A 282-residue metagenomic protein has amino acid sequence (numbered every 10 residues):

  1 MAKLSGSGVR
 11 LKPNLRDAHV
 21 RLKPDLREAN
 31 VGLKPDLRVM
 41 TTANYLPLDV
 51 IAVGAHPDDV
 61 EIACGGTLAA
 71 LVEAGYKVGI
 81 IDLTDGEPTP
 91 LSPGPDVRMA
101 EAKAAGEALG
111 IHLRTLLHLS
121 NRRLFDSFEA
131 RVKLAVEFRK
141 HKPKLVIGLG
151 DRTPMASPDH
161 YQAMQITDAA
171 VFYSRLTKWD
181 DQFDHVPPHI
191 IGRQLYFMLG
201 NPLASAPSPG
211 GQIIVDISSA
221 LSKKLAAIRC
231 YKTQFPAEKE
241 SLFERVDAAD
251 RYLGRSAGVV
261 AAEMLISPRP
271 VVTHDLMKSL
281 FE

Functional and structural regions predicted by a protein language model:
M1-K3, S7-N14, R21-D25, G32-D36: Intrinsic, low-complexity polybasic segments
L4, L15, K34-K142, I266 (+1 more regions): Active-site rim/loop-helix segments in enzyme catalytic domains that contact anionic ligands
L4, L33-I51, S127-E282: Metal-dependent de-N-acetylase/amidase catalytic core
K23, V60, I228: Alpha-helical and His/Cys-centered functional microenvironments
